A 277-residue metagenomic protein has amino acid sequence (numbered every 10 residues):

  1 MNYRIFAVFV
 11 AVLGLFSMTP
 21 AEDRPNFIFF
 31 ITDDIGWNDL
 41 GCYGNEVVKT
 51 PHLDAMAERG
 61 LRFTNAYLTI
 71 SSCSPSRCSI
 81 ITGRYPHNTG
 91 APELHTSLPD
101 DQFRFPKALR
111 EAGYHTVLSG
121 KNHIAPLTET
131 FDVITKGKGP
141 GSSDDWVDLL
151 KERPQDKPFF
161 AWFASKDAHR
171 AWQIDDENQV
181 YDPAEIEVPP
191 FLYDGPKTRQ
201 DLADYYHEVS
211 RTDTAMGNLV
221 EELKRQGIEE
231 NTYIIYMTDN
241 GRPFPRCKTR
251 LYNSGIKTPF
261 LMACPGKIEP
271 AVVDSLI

Functional and structural regions predicted by a protein language model:
N2-R4, G14-I277: Formylglycine-dependent sulfatase
F6-V8: Short helix-onset patch at the extreme N-terminus, typifying the N->h transition of secretory signal peptides
V10-V12: Hydrophobic helical h-region of N-terminal Sec-dependent signal peptides in bacterial secretory/periplasmic proteins
